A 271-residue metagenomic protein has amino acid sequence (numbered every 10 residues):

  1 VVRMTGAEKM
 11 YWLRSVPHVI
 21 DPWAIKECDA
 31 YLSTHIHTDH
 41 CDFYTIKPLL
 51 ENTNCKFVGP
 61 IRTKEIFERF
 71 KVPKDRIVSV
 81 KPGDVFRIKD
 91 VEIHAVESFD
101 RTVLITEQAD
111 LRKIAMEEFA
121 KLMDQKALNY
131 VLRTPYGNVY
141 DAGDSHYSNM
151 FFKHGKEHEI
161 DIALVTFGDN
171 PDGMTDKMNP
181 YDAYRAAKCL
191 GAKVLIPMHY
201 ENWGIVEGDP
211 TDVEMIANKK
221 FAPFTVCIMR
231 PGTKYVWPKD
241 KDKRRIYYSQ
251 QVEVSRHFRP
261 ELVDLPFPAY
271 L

Functional and structural regions predicted by a protein language model:
V1-I36, Y44-P48, T102-I114, A120 (+1 more regions): Pre-active-site segment of Zn-dependent metallo-hydrolases
K26, V72-D75, K89-V91, Q125 (+2 more regions): Structured loop/turn residues at beta-strand edges in well-structured enzyme cores
E27-D39, V58-P60, V139-S145, A163-G168 (+2 more regions): Active-site neighborhood of phospho(di)ester-bond hydrolases with catalytic His/Asp-centered motifs
C28, N54, E159-I160, A192: Local beta-strand N-terminus motif with an aromatic residue
H37-C41, K64-F67, D84-R87, R101-L104 (+4 more regions): Active-site environment of divalent metal-dependent phosphoester hydrolases
Y44, I114-L190: Active-site-proximal loop/helix segments of hydrolase catalytic cores
K56, K71-R87, P180-L271: Binuclear metal-ion centers of metallo-dependent hydrolases, dominated by the metallo-beta-lactamase
V85-H94, R133-V139: Beta-strand-turn-beta hairpins that frame and shape the catalytic cleft of phosphate-ester-processing enzymes
